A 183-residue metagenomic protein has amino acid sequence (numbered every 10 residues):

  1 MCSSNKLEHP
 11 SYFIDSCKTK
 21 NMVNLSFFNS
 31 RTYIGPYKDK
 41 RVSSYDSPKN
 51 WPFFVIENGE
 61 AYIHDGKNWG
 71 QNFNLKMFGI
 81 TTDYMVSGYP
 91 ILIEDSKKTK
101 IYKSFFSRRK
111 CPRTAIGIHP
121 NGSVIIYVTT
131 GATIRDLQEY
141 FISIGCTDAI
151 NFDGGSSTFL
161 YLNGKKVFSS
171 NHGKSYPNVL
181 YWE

Functional and structural regions predicted by a protein language model:
M1-E183: Gly/Ser/Thr/Pro-rich low-complexity, intrinsically disordered segments
